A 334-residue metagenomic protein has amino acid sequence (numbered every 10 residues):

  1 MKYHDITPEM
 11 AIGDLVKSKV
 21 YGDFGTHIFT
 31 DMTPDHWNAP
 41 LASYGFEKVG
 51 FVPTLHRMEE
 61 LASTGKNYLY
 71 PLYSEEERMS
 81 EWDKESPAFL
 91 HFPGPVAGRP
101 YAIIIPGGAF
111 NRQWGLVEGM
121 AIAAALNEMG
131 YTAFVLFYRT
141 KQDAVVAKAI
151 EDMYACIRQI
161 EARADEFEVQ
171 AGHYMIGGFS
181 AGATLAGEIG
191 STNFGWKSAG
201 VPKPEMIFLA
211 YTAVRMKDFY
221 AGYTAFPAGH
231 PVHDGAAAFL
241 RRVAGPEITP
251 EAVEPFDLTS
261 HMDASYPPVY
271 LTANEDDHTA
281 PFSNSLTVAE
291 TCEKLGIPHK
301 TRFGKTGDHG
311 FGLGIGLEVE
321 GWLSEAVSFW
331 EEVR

Functional and structural regions predicted by a protein language model:
M1-P8, T272, T279-R334: C-terminal catalytic histidine-bearing segment of alpha/beta-hydrolase fold enzymes
G22-A97: N-terminal cap/lid segment of alpha/beta-hydrolase-fold proteins
S74, D218-H261, P267: Mobile cap/lid helix-loop segments that gate and shape the active-site cleft of serine hydrolases
R99-G107: Short beta-strand element of the alpha/beta-hydrolase
R112, M216, D276-A280: Acidic catalytic loop of the alpha/beta-hydrolase fold
W114-I122, F134-A171, G314-G321: Catalytic nucleophile-loop/oxyanion-hole region of alpha/beta-hydrolase and closely related hydrolase-like folds
A155-F226: Primarily recognizes the serine-hydrolase "nucleophile elbow" in alpha/beta-hydrolase and SGNH/GDSL folds
S265, Y270-A273, D277: Short beta-strand/loop motif that positions the catalytic acidic residue of the alpha/beta-hydrolase fold
